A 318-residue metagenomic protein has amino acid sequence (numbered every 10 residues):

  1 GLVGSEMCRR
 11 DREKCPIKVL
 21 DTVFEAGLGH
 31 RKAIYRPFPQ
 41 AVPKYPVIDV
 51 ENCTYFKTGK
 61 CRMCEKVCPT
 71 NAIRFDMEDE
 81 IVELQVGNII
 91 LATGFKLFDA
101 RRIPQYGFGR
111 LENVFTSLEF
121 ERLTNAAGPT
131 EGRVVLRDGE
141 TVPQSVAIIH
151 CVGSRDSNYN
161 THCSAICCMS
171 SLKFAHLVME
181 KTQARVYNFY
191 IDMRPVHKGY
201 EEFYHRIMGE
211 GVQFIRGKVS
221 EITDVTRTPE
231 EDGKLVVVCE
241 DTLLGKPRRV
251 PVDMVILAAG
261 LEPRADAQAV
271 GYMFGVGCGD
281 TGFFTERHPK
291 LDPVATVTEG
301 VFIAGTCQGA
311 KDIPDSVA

Functional and structural regions predicted by a protein language model:
L2-C8: Short, small-residue-biased leader/transition segments that mark boundaries at the very start of proteins
R10-K14, G94, F98-R102, L123-A126 (+6 more regions): Short helix/loop capping segments that flank catalytic or ligand/cofactor-binding pockets
E13-E51, S145-G217, A265, G271-H288: Beta1-alpha1 glycine-rich phosphate/pyrophosphate-binding loop at the start of Rossmann-like nucleotide-binding domains
K14-I17, D21, A26, G59-K60 (+2 more regions): Secreted/processed peptides and extracellular or luminal domains of membrane proteins
D21-I48, Y106-T141, A259-A310: FAD-site-proximal beta/loop scaffold in flavoenzymes
A41-E51, K57, M63-K96, M169-D266: A Rossmann-like FAD-binding core segment of flavoenzymes
L84-G87, T141-V146: A short, charged/proline- and glycine-enriched loop that marks the coil->beta-strand transition at the N-terminal
I90, N158-M169, A304-A318: A conserved FAD-binding loop/helix module that cradles the flavin
